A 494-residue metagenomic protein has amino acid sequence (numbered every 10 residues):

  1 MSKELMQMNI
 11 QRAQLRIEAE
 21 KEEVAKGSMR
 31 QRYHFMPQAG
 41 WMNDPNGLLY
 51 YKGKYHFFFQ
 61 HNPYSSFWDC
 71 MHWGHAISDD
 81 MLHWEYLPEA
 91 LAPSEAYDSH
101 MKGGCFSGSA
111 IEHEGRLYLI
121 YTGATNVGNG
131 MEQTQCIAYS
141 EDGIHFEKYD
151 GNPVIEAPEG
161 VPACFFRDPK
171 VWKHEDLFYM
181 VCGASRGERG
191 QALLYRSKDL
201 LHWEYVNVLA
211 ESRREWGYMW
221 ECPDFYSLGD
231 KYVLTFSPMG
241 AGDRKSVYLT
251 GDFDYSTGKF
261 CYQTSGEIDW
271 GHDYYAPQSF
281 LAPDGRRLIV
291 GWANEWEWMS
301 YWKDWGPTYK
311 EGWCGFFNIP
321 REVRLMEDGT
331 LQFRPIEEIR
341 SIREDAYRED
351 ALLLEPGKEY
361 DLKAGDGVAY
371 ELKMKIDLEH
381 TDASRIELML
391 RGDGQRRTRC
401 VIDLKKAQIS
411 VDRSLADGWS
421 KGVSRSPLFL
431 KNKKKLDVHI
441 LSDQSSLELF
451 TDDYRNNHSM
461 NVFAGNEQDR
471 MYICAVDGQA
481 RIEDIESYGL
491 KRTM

Functional and structural regions predicted by a protein language model:
M1-D168, K173-W216, W220, S227-G271 (+4 more regions): Beta-rich carbohydrate-recognition and catalytic domains
L15-K21, F253-Y275, F280-M494: Beta-rich accessory regions
